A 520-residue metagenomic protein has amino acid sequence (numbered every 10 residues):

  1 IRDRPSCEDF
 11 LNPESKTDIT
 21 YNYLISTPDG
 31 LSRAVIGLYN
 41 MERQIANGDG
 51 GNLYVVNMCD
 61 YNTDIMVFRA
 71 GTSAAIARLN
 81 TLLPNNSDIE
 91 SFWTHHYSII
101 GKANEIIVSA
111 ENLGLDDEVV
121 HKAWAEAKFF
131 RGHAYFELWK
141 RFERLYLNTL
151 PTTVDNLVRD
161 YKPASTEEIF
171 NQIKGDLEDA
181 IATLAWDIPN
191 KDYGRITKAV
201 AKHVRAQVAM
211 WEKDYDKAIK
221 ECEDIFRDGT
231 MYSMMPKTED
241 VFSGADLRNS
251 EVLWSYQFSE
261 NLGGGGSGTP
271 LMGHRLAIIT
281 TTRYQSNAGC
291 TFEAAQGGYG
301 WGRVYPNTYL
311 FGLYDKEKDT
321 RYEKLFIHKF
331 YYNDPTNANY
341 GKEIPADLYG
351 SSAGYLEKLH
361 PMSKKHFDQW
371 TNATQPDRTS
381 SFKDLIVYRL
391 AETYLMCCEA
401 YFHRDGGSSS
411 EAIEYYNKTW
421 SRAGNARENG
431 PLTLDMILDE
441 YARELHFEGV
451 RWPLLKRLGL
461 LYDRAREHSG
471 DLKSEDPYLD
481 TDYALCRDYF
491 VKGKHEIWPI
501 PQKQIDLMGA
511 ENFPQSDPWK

Functional and structural regions predicted by a protein language model:
I1-D3: Conserved small/polar residues in nucleotide/adenosyl-binding loops
C7-F10, V67, H96-I99, Q172-K174 (+5 more regions): Long, intrinsically disordered, low-complexity segments
E8-R69, E178-I181, K198-A346: An aromatic- and glycine-enriched ligand-binding surface/loop that stacks and positions planar moieties
S32-A46, F68-F142, A164-E168, L177-P189 (+2 more regions): Conserved, well-structured interaction surfaces
Y215, G407-S409: TPR-repeat structural position
Y309-R389: Flexible, polar/acidic helix-loop-strand segments at domain edges
